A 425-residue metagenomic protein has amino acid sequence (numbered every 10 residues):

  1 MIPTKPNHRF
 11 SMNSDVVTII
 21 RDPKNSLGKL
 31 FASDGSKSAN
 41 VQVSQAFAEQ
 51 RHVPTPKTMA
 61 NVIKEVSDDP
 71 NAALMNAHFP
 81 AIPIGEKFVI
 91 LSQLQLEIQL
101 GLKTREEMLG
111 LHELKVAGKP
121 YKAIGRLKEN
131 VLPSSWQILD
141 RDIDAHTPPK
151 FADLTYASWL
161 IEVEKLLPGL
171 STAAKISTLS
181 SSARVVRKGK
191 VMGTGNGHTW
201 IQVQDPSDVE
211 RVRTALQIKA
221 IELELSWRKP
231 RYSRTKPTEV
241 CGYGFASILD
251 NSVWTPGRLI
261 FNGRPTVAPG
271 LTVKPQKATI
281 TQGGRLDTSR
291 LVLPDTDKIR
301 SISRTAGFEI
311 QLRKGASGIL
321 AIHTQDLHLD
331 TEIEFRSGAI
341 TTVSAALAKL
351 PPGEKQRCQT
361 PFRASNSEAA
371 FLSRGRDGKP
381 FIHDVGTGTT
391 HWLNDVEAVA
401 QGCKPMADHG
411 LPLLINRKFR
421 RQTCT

Functional and structural regions predicted by a protein language model:
M1-G197, I201-S226, Q311-K314: Signature for HUH/AEP ssDNA processing cores
L139-K150, A157, S181-L225, K236-V240 (+1 more regions): Modules that initiate DNA replication and primer synthesis
